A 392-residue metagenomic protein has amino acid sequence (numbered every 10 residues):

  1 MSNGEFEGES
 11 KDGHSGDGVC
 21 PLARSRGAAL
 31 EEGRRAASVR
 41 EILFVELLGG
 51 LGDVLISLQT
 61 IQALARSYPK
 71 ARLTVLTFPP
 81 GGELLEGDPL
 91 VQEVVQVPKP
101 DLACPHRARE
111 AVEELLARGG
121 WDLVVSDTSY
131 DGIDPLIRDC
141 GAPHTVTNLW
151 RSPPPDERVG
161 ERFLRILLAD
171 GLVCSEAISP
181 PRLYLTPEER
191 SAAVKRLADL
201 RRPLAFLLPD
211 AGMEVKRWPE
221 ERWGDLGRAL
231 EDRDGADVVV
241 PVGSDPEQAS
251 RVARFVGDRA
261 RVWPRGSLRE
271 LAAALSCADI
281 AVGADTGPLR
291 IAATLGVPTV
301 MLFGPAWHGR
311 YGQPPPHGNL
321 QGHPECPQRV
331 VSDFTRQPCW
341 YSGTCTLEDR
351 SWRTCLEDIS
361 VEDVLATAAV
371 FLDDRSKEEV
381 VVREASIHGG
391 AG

Functional and structural regions predicted by a protein language model:
S2-G392: Catalytic machinery of carbohydrate-active enzymes, primarily nucleotide-sugar-dependent glycosyltransferases
